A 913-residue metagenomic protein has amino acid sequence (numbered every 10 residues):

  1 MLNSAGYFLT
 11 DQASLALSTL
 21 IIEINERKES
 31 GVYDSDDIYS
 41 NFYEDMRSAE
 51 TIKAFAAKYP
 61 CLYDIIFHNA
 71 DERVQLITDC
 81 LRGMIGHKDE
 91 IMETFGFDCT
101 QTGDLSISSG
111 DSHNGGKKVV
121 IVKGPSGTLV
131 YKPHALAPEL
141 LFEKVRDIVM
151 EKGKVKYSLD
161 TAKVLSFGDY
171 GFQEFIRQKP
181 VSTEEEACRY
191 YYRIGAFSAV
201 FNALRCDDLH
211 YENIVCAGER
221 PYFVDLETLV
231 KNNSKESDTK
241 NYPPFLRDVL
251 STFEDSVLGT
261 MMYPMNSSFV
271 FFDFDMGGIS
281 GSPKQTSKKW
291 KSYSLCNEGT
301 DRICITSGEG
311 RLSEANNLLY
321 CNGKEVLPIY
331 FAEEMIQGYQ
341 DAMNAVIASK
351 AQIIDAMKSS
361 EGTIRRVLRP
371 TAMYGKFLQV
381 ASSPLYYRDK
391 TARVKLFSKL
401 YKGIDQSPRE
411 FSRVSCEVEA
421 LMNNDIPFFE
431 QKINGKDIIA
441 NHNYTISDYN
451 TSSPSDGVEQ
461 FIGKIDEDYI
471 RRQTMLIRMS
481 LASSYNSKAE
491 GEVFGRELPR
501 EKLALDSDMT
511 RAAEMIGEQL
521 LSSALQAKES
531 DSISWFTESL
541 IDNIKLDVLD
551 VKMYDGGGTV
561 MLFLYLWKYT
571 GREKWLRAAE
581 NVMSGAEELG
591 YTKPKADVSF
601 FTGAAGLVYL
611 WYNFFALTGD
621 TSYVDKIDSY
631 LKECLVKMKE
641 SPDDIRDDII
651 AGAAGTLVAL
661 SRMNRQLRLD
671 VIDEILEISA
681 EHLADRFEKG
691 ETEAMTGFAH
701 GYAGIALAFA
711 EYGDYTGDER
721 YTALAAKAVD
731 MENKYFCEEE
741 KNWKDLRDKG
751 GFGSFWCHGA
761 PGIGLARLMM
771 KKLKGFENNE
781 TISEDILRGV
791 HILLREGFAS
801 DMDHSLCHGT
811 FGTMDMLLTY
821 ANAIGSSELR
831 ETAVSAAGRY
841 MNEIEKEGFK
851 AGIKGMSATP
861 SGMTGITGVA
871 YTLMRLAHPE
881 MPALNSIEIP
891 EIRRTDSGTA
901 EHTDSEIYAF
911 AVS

Functional and structural regions predicted by a protein language model:
M1-S18, I22-E26, G31-V32, I38-L81 (+2 more regions): C-terminal catalytic region of ATP-dependent kinase domains
A5-I65, N69-C206, R220-Y222: Conserved ATP-binding subdomain of kinase catalytic cores across diverse folds
E212-I214: Hydrophobic residue at the +6 position relative to the catalytic HRD Asp in the kinase catalytic loop
Y263, E497-A504, G558-R572, Y591 (+6 more regions): Well-ordered alpha-helical scaffold segments within catalytic/enzyme domains
A482-D555, L562-Y565, Y569, E573-K574 (+3 more regions): Low-complexity, Ser/Thr/Pro/Gly-enriched N-terminal "stalk/linker" regions
A513-D531, K574-P594, S622-D643, E674-T692 (+4 more regions): Long, well-ordered core segments of solenoidal/helical folds
S539-G557, E588-A604, K639-A653, E688-A703 (+4 more regions): Solvent-exposed loop and edge beta-strand segments that line ligand/cofactor-binding and catalytic clefts
S805-C807, G825-S913: CBM-like carbohydrate-recognition segments
